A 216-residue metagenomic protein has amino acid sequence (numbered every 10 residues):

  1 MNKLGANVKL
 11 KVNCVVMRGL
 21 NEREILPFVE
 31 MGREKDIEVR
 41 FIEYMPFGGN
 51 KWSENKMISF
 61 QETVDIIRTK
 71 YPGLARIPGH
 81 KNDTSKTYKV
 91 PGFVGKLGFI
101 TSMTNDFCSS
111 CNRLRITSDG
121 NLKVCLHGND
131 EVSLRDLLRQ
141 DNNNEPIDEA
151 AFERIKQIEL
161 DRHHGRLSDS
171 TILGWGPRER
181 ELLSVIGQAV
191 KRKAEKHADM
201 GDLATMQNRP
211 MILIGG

Functional and structural regions predicted by a protein language model:
M1, V12, G165-L167: Intrinsic structural disorder
K3-G98, S102: Radical SAM enzyme [4Fe-4S]-AdoMet core and its adjacent flexible, acidic and glycine-rich loops/tails across
D106, S110-G216: Radical SAM enzyme core and accessory elements
